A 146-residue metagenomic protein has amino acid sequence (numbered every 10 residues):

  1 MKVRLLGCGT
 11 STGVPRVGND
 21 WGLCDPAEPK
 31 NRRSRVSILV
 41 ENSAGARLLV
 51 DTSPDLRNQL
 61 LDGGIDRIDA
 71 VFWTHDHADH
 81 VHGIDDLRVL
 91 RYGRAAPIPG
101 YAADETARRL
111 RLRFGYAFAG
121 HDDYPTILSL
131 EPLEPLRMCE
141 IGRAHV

Functional and structural regions predicted by a protein language model:
M1-H145: Binuclear metal-dependent hydrolase catalytic cores
